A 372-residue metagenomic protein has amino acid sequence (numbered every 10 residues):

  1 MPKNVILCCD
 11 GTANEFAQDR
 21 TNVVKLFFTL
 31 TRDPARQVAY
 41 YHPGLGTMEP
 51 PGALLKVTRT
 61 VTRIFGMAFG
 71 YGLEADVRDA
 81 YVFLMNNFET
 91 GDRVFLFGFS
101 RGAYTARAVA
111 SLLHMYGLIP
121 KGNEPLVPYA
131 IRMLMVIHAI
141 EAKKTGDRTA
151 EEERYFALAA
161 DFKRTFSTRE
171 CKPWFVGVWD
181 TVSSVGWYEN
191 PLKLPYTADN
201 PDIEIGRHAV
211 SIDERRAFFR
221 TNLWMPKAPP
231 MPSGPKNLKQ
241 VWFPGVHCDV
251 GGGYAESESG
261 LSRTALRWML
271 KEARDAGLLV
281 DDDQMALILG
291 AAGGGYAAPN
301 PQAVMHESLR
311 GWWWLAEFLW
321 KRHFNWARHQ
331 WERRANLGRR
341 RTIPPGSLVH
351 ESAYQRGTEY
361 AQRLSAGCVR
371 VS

Functional and structural regions predicted by a protein language model:
M1-S372: Active-site- or binding-pocket-proximal scaffold segments within functional domains
